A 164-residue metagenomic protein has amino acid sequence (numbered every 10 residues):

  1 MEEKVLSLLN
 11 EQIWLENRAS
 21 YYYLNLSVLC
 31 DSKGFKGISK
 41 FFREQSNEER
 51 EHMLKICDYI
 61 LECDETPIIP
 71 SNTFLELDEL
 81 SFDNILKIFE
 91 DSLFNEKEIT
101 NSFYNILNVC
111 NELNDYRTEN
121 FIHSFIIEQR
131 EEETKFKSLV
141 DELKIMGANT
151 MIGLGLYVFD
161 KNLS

Functional and structural regions predicted by a protein language model:
M1-S164: Iron-associated oxidoreductase/ferritin-like identity signal
